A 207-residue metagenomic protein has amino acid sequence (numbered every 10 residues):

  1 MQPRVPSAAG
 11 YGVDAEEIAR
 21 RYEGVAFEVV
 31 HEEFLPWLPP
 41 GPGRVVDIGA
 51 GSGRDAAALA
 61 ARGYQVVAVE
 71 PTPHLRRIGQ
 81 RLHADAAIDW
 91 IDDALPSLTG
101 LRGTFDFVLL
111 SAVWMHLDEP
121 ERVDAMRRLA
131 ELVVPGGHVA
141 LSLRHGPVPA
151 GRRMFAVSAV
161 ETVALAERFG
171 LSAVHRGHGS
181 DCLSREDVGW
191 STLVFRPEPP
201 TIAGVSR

Functional and structural regions predicted by a protein language model:
M1-V46, G51-G103, L117-D124, R128 (+1 more regions): Class I (Rossmann-like) S-adenosyl-L-methionine-dependent methyltransferase catalytic domain, capturing the SAM-binding
D106: Conserved acidic residues
L109: A conserved beta-strand element that flanks and buttresses the S-adenosyl-L-methionine
A112-V113: Short catalytic micro-motifs in class I SAM-dependent methyltransferases
E131: Short, conserved loop/helix-junction motifs that constitute active-site signature segments in enzyme catalytic cores
